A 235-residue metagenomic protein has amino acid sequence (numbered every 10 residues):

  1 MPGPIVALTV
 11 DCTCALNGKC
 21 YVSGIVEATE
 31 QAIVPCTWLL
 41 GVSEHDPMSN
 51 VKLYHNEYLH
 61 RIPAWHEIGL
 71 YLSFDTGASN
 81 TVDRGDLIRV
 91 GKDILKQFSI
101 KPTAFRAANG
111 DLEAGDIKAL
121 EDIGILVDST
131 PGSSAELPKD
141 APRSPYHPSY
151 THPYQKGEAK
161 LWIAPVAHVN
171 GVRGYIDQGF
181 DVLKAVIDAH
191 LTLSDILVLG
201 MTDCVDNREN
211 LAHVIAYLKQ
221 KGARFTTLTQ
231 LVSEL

Functional and structural regions predicted by a protein language model:
M1-P63: Active-site beta->alpha N-cap acidic-glycine motif
P2, A32, T37, K184-L235: C-terminal domain-boundary segment and adjacent tail
T9, G69-L70, I125-S129: Glycan-processing catalytic domains of CAZymes
G18, E113-I117, N207-L211: Short, well-ordered alpha-helical microsegments
V22-V26, H55-L59, G85-K92, I117 (+2 more regions): Generic structural signal for well-ordered alpha-helices, preferentially at hydrophobic/aromatic core positions
P35-G115, P131, A135-P138, A159-K160 (+2 more regions): Metal-dependent polysaccharide deacetylase catalytic core of the NodB/CE4 family, i.e., the active-site-bearing domain
A107-S194: Active-site-adjacent pocket scaffolds in enzyme catalytic domains
